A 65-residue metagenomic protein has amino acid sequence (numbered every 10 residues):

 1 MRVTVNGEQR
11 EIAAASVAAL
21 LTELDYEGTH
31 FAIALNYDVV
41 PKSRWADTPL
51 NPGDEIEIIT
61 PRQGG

Functional and structural regions predicted by a protein language model:
M1-G64: Ubiquitin-like/PB1-type beta-grasp interaction modules and other compact soluble beta-rich domains
